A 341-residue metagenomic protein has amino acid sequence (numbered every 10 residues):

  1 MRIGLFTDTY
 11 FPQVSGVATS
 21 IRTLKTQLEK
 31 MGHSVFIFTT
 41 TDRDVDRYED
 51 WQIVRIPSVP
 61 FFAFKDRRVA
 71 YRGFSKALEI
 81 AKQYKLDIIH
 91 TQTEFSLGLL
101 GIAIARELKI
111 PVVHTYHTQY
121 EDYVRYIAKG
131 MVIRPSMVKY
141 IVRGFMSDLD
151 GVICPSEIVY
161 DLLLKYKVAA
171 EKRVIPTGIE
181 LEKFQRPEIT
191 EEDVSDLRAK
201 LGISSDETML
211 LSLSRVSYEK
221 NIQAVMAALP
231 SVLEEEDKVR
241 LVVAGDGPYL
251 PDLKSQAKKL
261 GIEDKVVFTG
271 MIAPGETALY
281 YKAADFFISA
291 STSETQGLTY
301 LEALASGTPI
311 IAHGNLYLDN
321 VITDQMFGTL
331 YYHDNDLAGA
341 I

Functional and structural regions predicted by a protein language model:
M1-R55, A81: N-terminal subdomain of nucleotide-sugar transferases
T39, V54-P57, P135, Y140-D193: Donor nucleotide-sugar binding/catalytic pocket of nucleotide-sugar-dependent glycosyltransferases
A81, M146, M271-I272, L279-A284: Short alpha-helical donor nucleotide-sugar binding micro-motif in glycosyltransferases
R198, S204-K220, M226-L229, V242: Conserved donor-binding/catalytic core segment of Leloir-type glycosyltransferases
P251-I272: Nucleotide-activated donor-binding/catalytic signature segment of Leloir-type glycosyltransferases, i.e., the conserved
T292: Aromatic "clamp/platform" in nucleotide-sugar-dependent glycosyltransferases that forms part of the donor/acceptor
P309-A312: Short hydrophobic beta-strand element within catalytic cores of glycosyltransferases and related nucleotide-activated
D324-N335: Conserved acidic donor-binding segment of nucleotide-sugar-dependent glycosyltransferases
